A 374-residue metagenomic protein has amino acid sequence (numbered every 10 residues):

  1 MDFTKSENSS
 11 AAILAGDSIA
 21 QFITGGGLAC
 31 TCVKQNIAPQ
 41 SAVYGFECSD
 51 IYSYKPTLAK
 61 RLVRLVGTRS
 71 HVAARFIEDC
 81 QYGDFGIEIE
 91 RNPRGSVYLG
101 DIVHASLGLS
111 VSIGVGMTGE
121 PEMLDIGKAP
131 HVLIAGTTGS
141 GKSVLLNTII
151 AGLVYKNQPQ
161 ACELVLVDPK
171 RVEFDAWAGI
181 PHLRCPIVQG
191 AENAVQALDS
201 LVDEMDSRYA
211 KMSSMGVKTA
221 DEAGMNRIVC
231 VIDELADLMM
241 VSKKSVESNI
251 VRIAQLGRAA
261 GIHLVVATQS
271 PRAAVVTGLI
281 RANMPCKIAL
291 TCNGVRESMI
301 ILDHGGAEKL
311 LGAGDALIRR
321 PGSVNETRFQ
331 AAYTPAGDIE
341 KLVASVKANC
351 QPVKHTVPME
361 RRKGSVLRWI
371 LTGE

Functional and structural regions predicted by a protein language model:
M1-D2, Q21-C32, P39-Y54, L65-T68 (+7 more regions): P-loop NTPase catalytic phosphate-binding loop
M1-Q35, A344-G373: Charged, low-hydrophobicity low-complexity segments
N8-G16, K55-A59, V63, I339: Generic alpha-helical secondary structure
S53-P56, S96: Allosteric regulatory "coupling" segments in signal-transduction proteins
R61-R75: Long, contiguous ectodomains of secretory-pathway proteins
R91-L99: Structured alpha/beta interaction-core segments
S213-K218, P358: Short catalytic/ligand-gating loop segments at beta-alpha or beta-beta junctions within enzyme catalytic domains
